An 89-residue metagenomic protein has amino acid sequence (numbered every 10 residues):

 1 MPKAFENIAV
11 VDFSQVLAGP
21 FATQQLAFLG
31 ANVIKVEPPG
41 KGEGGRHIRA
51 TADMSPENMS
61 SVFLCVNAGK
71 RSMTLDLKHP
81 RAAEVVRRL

Functional and structural regions predicted by a protein language model:
M1-L89: N-terminal helix-loop segment corresponding to the beta1-alpha1 unit of nucleotide/adenylate-binding folds
